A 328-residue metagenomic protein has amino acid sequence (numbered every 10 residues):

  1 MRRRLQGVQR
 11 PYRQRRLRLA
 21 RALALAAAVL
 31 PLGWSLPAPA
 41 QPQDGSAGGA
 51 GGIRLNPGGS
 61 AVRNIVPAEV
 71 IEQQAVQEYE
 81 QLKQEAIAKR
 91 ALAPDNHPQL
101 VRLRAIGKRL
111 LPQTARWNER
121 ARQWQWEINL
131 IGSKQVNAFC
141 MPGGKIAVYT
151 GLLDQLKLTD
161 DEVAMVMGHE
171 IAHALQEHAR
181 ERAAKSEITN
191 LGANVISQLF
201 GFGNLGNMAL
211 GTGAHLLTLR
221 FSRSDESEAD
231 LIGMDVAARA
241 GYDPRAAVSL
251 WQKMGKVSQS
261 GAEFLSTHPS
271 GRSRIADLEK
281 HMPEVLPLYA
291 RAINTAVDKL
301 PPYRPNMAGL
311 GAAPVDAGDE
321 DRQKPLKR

Functional and structural regions predicted by a protein language model:
R2-L25, V29-R328: A Zn2+-metalloprotease active-site environment signal
